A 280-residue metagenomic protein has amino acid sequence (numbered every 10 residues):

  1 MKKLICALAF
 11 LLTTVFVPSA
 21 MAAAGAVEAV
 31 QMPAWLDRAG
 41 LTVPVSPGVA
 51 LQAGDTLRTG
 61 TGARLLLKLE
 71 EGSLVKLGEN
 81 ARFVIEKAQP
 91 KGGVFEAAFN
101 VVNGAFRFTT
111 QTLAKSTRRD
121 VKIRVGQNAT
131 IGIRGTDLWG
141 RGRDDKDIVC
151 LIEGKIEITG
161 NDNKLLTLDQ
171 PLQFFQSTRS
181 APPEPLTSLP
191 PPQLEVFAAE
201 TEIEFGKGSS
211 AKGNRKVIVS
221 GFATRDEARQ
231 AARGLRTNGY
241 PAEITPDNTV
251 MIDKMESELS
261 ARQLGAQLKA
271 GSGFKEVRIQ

Functional and structural regions predicted by a protein language model:
M1-L4: Positively charged n-region of N-terminal signal peptides that target proteins for export
A7-F16: Bacterial N-terminal signal peptides
F16-A22: Sec/Tat signal peptide C-region and signal peptidase I cleavage site
A23-G62, L69-K155, T159-K212: Flexible, surface-exposed loop/linker segments and immediately adjacent secondary-structure boundaries
V45-P47, R141-D144, I218-G221, D253 (+1 more regions): Short acidic/polar beta-strand-loop edge motifs in secreted extracellular and Gram-negative envelope-associated
L66, W139, K216-I218, T249-I252: Short aromatic/hydrophobic contact patches that present stacked aromatics for nucleic-acid/ligand binding
K207-K216, T245-D247: Short, low-complexity disordered segments enriched in Ser/Pro/Gly and basic
A223-Q280: Extracytoplasmic
